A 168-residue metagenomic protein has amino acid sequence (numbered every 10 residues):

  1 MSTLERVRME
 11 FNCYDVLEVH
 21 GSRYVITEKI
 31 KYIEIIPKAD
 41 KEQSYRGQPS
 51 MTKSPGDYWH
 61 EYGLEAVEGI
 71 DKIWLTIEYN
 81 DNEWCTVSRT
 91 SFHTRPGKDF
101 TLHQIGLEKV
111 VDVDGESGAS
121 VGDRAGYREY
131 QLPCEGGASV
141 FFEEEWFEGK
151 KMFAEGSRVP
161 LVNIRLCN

Functional and structural regions predicted by a protein language model:
M1-N168: Mixed-charge, low-complexity intrinsically disordered regions
